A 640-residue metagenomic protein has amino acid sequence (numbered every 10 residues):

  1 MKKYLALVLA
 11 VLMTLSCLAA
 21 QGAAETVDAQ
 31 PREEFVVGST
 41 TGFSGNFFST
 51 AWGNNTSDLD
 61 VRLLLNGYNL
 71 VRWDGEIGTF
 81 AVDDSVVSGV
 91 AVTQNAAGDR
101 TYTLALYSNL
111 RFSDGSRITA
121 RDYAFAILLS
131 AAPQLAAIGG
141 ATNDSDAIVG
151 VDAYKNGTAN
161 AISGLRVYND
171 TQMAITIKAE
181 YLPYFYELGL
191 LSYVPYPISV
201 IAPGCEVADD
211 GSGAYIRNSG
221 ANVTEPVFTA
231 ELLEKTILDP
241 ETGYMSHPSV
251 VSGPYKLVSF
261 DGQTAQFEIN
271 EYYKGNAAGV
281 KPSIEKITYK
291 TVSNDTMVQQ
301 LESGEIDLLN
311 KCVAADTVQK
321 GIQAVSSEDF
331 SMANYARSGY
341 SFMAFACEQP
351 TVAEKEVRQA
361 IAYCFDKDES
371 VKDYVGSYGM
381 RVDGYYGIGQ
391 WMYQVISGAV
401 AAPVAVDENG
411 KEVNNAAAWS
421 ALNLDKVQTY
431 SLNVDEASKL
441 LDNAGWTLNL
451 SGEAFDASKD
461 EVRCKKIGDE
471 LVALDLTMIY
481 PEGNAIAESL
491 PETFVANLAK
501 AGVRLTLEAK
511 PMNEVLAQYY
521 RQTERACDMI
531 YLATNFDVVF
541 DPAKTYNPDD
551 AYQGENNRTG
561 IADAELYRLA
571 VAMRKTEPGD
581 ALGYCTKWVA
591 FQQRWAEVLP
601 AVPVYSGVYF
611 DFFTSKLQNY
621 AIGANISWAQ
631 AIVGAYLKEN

Functional and structural regions predicted by a protein language model:
V36-N95, V250: N-terminal lobe/hinge region of extracytoplasmic solute-binding protein
V37, G115, L301, M478-P481 (+1 more regions): Periplasmic binding protein-like
S88-D144, Y168, A174, Q300 (+2 more regions): Aromatic- and charge-enriched surface segment that lines or borders ligand/interaction sites
G140-T229, V400-E408: Surface-exposed binding/hinge segments that line and control ligand-binding clefts or catalytic entry sites
G189-G279, K286, V434, S438-N443: Gly/Pro-rich hinge or "lid" segments in bacterial periplasmic/extracellular proteins
E241-S246, Q263, Y272-K320, R504: Ligand-site clamp/hinge motif
T264, C364-N415, I486-V495, Y520-N640: Detector for C-terminal structural segments
A353-V495, E639: Append "and occasionally in soluble cytosolic enzymes with long acidic Gly/Pro-rich linkers
